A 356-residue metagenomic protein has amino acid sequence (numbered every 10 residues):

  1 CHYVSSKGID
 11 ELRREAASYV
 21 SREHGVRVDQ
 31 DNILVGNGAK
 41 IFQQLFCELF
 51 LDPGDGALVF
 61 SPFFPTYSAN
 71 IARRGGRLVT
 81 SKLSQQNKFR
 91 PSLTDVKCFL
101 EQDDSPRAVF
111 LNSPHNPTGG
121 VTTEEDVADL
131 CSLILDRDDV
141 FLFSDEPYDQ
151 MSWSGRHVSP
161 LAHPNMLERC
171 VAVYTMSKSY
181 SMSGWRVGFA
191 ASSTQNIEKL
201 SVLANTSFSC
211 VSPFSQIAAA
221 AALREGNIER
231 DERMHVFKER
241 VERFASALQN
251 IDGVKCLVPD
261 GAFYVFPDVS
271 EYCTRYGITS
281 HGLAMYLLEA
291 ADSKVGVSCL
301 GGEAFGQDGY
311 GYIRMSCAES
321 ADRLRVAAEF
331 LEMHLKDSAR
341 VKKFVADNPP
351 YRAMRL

Functional and structural regions predicted by a protein language model:
C1-G38, L45, A222-E225, S338 (+2 more regions): N-terminal small-domain helix-loop-helix segment of the aminotransferase-like
A16, I33, A57-L58, I71 (+12 more regions): Generic structural signal for small/hydrophobic residues in well-ordered secondary structure, especially within
L49-I71: Conserved PLP-anchoring active-site segment centered on the Schiff-base-forming lysine
D55, G76, D136-F141, L167-E168: A short helix->loop->beta-strand "cap" motif at the edges of active sites that frequently abuts
Q85-S154: Active-site phosphate-binding strand-loop segment of PLP-dependent enzymes
H163-K238, E242-I251, A328-E329, M333-K342: Conserved core segment of the aminotransferase class I/II
A220, H235-L248, C256-Y272, G309: Conserved glycine-rich beta-strand-loop-beta hairpin in the small C-terminal domain of fold type I
G277, Y286-C299, A304-L356: PLP-dependent enzyme catalytic core of the Aspartate aminotransferase-like
